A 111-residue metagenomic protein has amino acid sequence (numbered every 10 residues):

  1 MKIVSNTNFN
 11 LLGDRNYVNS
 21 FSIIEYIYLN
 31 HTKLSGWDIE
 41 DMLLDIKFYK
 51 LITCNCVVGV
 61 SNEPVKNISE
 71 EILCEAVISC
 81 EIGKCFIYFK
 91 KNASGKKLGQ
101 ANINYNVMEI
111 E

Functional and structural regions predicted by a protein language model:
M1-E40, E111: Hot-dog-fold acyl-thioester-processing enzymes
Y17, Y26-Y28, Y49, Y88 (+1 more regions): Sequence-level detector for tyrosine residue identity
Y28-L73: Hydrophobic beta-strand-centered segment that forms part of the acyl-chain substrate-binding groove
N55-E111: HotDog/MaoC-like acyl-thioester-processing domains
